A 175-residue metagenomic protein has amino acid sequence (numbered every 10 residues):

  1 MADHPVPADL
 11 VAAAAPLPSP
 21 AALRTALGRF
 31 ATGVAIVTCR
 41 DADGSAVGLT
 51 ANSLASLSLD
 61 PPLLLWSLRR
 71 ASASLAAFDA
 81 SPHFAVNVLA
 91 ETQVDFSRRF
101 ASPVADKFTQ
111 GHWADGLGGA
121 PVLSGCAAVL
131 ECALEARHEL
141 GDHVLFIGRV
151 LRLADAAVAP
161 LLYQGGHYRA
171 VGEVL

Functional and structural regions predicted by a protein language model:
A2-L175: Basic, polyanion-binding surface patches
